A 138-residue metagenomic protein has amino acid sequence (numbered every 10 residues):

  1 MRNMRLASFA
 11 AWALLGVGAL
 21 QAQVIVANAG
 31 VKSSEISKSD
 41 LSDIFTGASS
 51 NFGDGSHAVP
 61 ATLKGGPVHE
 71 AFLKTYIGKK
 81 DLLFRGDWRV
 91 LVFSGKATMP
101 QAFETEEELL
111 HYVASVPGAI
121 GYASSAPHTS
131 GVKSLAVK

Functional and structural regions predicted by a protein language model:
M1-A13: Bacterial N-terminal signal peptides that target proteins for export
L14-G16, N28: Intrinsically disordered, low-complexity segments enriched in small/polar residues
G16-A22: Sec/Tat signal peptide C-region and signal peptidase I cleavage site
Q23-K138: Exported/periplasmic ABC-transporter solute-binding proteins
